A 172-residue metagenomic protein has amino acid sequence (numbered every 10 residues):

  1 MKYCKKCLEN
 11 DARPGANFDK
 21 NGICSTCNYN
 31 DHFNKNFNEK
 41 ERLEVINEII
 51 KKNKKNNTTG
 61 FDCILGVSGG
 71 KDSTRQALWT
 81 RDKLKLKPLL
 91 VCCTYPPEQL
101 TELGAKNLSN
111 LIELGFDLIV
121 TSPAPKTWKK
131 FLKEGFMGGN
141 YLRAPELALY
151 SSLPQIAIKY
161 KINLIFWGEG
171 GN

Functional and structural regions predicted by a protein language model:
K2-N172: ATP-dependent adenylation/nucleotidyltransferase module used to activate substrates
